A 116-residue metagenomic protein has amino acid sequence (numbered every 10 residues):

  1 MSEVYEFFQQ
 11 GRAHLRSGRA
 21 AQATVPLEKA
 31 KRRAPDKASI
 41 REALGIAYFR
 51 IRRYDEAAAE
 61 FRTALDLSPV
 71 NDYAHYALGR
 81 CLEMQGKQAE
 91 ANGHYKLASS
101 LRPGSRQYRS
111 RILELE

Functional and structural regions predicted by a protein language model:
M1-V4, N92-E116: Terminal, low-structured helical/coil segments at or just beyond the last alpha-helical repeat
V4, A38-S39, D72-Y73, R106-Q107: Helix-start (N-cap) detector for alpha-helical repeat units in TPR-like alpha-solenoids, especially tetratricopeptide
R16-K29, I51-T63, Q85-L97: Structural signature of tandem alpha-helical TPR/SEL1-like repeats, specifically the intra-repeat loop/turn
A59-M84: Mid-chain, well-packed structural core segment of small domains
